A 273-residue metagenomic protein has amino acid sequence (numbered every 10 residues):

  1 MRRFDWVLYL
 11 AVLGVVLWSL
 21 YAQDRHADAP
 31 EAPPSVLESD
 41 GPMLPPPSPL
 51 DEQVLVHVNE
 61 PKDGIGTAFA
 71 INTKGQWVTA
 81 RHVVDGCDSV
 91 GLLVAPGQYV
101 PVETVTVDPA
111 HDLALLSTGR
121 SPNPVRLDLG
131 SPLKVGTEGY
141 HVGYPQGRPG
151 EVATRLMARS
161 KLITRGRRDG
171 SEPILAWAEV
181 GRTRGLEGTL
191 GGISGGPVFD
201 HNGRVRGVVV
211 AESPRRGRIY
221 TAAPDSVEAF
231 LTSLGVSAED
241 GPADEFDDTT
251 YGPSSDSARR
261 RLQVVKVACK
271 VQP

Functional and structural regions predicted by a protein language model:
M1-Q23: Sec-dependent N-terminal signal peptides
F4, E52-A80, Q98-P101, G195 (+2 more regions): A conserved glycine-rich beta-strand in the N-terminal activation segment of trypsin-fold
D5-V7, A22-S48, V54-L55, P124 (+1 more regions): C-terminal cap/linker of serine protease catalytic domains
P49-H57, A114, T118-V125, G150-A238: Active-site region of chymotrypsin-like
N59-D63, V180-G185, Y251-L262: Alpha-helix-centered segments that form part of catalytic cores
K74-E151, G188, S237-D248: Conserved active-site neighborhood of the chymotrypsin/trypsin-like protease fold
V78-A80, V135-P145, G192-R215, L262-A268: Active-site-proximal beta-strands of protease catalytic cores
